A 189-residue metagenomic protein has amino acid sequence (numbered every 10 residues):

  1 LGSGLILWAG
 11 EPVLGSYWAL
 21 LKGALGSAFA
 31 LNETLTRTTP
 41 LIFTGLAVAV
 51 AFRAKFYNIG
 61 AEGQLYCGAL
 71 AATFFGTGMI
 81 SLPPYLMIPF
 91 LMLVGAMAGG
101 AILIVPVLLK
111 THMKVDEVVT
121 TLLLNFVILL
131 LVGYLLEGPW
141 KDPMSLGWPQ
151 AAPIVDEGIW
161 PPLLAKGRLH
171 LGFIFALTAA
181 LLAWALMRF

Functional and structural regions predicted by a protein language model:
L1-T38, A54, W140-L164: N-terminal, non-cleaved signal-anchor transmembrane helix
G4-A9, A24-M79, M92, A96-V118: Single transmembrane alpha-helix segments in multi-pass membrane proteins
G10-V13, G78-I80, M187-F189: Transmembrane helix-loop junctions in multi-pass membrane proteins
V13-S16, S27, L31, P89 (+5 more regions): General structural feature for long, well-ordered alpha-helical segments within catalytic domains of soluble enzymes
W18, Q64, L109, T120-L122 (+1 more regions): Generic hydrophobic alpha-helical membrane-span motif
A28, E117-F189: Transmembrane helix-bundle core of multi-pass membrane transporters and related energy-transducing complexes
A28, T38-L41, M79-I88, G167-I174: Membrane-interfacial loop-to-helix junctions in multi-pass transporters
Q64, P83-G95, D116-T120, L124 (+1 more regions): Membrane-interface starts of transmembrane alpha-helices
